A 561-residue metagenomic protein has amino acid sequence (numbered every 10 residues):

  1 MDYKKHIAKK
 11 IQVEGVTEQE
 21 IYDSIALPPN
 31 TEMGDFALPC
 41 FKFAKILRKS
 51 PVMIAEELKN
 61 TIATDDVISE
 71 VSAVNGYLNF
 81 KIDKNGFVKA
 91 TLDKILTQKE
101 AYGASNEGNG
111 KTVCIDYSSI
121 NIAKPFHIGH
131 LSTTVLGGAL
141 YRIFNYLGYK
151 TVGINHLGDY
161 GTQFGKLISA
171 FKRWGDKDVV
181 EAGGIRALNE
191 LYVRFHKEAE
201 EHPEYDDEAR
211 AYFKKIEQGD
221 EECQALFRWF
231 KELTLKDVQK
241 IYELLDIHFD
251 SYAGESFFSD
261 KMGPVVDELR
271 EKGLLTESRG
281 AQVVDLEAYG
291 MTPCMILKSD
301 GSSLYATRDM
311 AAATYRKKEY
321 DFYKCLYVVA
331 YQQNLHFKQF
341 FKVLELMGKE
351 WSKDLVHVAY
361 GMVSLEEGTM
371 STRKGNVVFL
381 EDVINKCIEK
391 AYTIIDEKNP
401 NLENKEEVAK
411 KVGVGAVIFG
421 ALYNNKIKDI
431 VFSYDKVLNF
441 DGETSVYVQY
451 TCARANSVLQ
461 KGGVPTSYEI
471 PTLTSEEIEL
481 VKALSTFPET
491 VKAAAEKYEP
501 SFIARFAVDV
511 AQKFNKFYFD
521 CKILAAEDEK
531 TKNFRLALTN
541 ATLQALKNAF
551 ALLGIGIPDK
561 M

Functional and structural regions predicted by a protein language model:
M1-K89, E100, A104-M561: Non-catalytic interaction-recognition regions
K89-I95: Short, charged, solvent-exposed linker or helix-capping segments at domain edges/interfaces that act as flexible hinges
